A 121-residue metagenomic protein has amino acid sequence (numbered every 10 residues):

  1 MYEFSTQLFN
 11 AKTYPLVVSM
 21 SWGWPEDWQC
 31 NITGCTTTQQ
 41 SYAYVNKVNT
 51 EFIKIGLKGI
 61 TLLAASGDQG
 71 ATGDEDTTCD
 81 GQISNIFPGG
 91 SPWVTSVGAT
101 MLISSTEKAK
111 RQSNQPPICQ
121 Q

Functional and structural regions predicted by a protein language model:
M1-M101: Substrate-binding/charge-relay-adjacent region of secreted/lumenal peptidase catalytic domains
P92, S96-Q121: Polar, glycine-rich mid-to-C-terminal structural blocks that act as macromolecule-binding/assembly scaffolds
